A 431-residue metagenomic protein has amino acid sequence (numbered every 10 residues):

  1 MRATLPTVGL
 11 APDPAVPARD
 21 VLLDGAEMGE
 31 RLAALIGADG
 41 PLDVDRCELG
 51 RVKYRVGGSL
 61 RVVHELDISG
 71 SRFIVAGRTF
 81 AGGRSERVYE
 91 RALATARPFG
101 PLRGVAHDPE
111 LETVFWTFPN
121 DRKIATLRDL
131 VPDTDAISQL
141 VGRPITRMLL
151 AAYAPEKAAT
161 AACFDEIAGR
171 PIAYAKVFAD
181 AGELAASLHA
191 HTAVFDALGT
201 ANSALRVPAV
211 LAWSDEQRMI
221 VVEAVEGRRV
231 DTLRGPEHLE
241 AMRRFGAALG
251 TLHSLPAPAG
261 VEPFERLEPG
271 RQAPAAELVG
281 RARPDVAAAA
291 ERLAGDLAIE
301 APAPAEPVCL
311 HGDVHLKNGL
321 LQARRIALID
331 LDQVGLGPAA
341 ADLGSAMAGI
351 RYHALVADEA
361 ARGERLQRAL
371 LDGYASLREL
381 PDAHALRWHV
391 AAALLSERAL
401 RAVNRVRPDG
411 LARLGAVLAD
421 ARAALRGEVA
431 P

Functional and structural regions predicted by a protein language model:
M1-L211, R218, V222, R228-D231 (+6 more regions): Phosphate/pyrophosphate-binding loops and the adjoining catalytic core of nucleotide-dependent enzymes
M1-R2, S203-Q217, A224, T232-A288 (+2 more regions): A cross-family kinase active-site recognition segment
M28, L32, I36, V131-L150 (+5 more regions): An alpha-helical support segment within catalytic cores of ATP-dependent transferases
R61-V63, L149-Y153, A158-P171, R218-I220 (+1 more regions): Active-site acidic catalytic loop and adjacent metal/ATP-binding pocket of ATP-dependent phosphoryl transfer enzymes
A181, P307-C309, Q322-R368: Active-site Asp-x-Gly
F195, H253-A257, R351-A354: Protein kinase-like catalytic domain
R228, R244, L249, A289-D296 (+4 more regions): Structural signature of nuclease core domains in nucleic-acid processing machines
L343-R378, A392-D409: Active-site activation/catalytic loop segments of kinase-like enzymes and analogous catalytic loops in related
